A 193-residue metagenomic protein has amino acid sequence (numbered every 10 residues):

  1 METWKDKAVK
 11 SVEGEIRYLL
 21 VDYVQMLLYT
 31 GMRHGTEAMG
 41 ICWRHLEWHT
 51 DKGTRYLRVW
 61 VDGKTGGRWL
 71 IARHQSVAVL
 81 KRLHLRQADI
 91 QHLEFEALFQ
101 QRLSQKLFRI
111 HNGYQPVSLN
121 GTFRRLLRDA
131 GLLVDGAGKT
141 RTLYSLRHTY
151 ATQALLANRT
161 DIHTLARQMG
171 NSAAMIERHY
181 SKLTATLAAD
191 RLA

Functional and structural regions predicted by a protein language model:
M1-G35, G53-Y56, R102: Basic, Lys/Arg- and aromatic-enriched nucleic-acid-binding interface segment
M1-I16, A88-Q101, L132-T140: Short helix/loop segment immediately N-terminal to the Walker
M1-K5, R55, K64-Q75, R191: DNA breakage-rejoining catalytic core of tyrosine-based enzymes
R17-D22, G113-N120, V134-N158: Short basic/aromatic active-site micro-motif
Q25, Y29, R33-T36, T122-R125 (+3 more regions): C-terminal catalytic core of tyrosine-transesterase DNA break-rejoin enzymes
T36, V117, A174: Key DNA-contact positions within bacterial/archaeal DNA-binding proteins
T54-R55, W60-G66, M169-L192: Catalytic-site neighborhood detector that most strongly recognizes the C-terminal catalytic loop/helix of tyrosine
V61-L85, F99-L126, T142: C-terminal catalytic core of Y-nucleophile DNA break-rejoin enzymes
